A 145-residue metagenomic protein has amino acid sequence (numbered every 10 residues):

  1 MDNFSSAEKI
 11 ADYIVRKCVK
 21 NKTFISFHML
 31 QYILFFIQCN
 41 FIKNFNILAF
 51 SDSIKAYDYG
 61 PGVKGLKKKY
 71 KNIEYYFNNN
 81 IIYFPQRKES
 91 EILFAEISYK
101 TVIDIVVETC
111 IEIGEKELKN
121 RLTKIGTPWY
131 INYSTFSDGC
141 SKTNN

Functional and structural regions predicted by a protein language model:
M1-N145: Domain-edge interaction signal
